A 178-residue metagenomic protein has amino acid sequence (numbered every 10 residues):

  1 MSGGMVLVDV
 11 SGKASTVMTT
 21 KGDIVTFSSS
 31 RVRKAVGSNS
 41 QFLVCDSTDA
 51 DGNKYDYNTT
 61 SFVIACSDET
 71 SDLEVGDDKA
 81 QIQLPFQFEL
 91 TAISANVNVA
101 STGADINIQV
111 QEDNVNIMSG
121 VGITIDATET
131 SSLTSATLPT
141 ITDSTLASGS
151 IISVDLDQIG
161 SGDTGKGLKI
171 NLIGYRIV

Functional and structural regions predicted by a protein language model:
M1-V178: Extracellular repetitive beta-rich solenoid segments
